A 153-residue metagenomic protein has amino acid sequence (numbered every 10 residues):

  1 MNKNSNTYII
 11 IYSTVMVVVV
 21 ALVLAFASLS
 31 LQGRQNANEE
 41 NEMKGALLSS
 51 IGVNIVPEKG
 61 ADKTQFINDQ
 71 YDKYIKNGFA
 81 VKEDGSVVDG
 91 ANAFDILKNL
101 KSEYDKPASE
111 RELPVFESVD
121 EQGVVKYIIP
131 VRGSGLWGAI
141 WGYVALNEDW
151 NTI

Functional and structural regions predicted by a protein language model:
N2-I153: Flexible, solvent-exposed loop/hinge segments and secondary-structure transition points
